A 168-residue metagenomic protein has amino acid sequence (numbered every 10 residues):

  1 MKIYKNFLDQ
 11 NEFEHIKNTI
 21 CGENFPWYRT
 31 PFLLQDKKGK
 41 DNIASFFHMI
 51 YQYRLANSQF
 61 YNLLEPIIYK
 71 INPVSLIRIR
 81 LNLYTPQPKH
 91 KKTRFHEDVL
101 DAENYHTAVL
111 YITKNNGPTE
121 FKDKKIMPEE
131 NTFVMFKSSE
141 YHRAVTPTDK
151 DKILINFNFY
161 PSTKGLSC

Functional and structural regions predicted by a protein language model:
M1-V74, Q87: Non-heme Fe(II)/2-oxoglutarate
P66, R78-V99, E103: Internal catalytic-core helix/loop-beta-alpha segment that presents or stabilizes conserved functional determinants
L83-T85, I112, S138, F159-P161: Short beta-strand segments enriched in hydrophobic/aromatic residues within well-folded beta-rich domains
H90-F95, E103, Y111-E129: A short beta-strand-loop-beta hairpin characteristic of the jelly-roll/cupin
R94-D98, Y141-T148: Short beta-strand His + acidic residue motifs that chelate non-heme Fe in jelly-roll/DSBH and cupin folds
A108-L110, K150-G165: A short hydrophobic beta-strand segment most commonly corresponding to one strand of the jelly-roll/cupin
I126-Y141: Conserved metal-binding segment of the jelly-roll/cupin
